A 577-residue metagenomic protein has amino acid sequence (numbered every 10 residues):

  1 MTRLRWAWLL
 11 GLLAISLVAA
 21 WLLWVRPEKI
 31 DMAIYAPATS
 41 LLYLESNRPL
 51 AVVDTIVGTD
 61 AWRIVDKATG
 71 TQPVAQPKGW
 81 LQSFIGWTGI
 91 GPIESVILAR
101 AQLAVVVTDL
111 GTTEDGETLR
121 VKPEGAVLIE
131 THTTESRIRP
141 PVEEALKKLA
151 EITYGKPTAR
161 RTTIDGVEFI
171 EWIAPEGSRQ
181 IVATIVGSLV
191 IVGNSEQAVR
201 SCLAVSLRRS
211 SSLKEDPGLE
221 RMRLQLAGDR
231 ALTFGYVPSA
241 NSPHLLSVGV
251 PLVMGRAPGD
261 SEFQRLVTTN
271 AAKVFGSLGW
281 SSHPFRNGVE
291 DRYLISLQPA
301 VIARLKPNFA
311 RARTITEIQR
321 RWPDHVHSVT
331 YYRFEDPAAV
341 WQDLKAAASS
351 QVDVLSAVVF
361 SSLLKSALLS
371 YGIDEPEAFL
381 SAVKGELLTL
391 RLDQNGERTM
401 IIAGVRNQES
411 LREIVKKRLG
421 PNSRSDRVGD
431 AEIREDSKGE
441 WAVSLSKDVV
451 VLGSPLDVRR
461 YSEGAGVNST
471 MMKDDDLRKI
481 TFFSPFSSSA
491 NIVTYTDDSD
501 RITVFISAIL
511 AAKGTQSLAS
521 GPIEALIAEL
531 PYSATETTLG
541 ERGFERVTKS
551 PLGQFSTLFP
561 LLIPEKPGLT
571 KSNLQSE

Functional and structural regions predicted by a protein language model:
L4-W8, G453-S454, T481-E577: Extended terminal
W6-E171, R221-F275, E290-N395, V415-G420 (+2 more regions): Structural boundary/hinge residues at secondary-structure and domain interfaces
N47-P49, H132-T134, G187-L189, S195-Q197 (+8 more regions): Solvent-exposed coil/turn segments that connect beta secondary-structure elements in extracytoplasmic/periplasmic
V105-T118, S178-G187, L387-L392, K438-K447 (+1 more regions): Short, surface-exposed beta-strand/loop micro-motifs that present aromatic residues
T133, T184-V190, G288, G396 (+2 more regions): Short, solvent-exposed coil/turn segments at beta-strand boundaries
T163-S178, G429-K438: Short, Gly/Ser/Thr-enriched beta-strand-loop segments that form substrate-interacting elements of hydrolase/peptidase
R179-P251, S437-A519: A conserved glycine-rich beta-strand in the N-terminal activation segment of trypsin-fold
